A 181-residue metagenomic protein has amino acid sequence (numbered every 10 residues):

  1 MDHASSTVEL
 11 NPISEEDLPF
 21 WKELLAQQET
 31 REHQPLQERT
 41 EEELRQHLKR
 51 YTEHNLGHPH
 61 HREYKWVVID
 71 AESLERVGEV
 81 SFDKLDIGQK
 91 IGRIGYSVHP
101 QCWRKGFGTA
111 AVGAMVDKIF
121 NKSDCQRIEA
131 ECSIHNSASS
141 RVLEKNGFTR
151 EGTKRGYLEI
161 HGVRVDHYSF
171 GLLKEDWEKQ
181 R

Functional and structural regions predicted by a protein language model:
M1-P19, E23-E32, K65-R181: Acyl-donor (CoA/ACP) binding surface of acyl/acetyltransferases
L25, Q34, N55-P59: Hydrophobic residues in alpha-helical segments
E29-T52: Conserved GNAT-fold acetyl-CoA-binding loop/helix
T30, R39, G57-H60, I128: Secondary-structure boundary/capping residues
Q37-E38, H60, Y64, E159: Sparse recognition of residues in long alpha-helices and their boundaries
T52-V67: A short helix-loop-beta-strand connector motif used in the catalytic cores of GNAT acetyltransferases and, in some
